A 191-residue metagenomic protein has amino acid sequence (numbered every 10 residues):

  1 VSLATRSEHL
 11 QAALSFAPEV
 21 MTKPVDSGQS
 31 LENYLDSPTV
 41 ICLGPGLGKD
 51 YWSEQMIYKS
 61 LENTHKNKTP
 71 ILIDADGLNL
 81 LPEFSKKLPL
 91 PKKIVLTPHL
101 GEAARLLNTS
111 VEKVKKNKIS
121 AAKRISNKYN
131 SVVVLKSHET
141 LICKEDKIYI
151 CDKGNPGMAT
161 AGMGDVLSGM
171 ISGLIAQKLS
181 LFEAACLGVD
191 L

Functional and structural regions predicted by a protein language model:
S2-K153: Glycine-rich phosphate/dinucleotide-binding loop and adjoining beta-alpha-beta core of small-molecule
A104-L107, T160, L181-A185: Extended hydrophobic-aromatic, low-complexity segments
N108-V111, P156, I171-S172, A176: A broad detector of the eukaryotic-type serine/threonine protein kinase catalytic domain
Y149-G162, E183: Short pre-catalytic strand/loop immediately N-terminal to key active-site residues, enriched for Gly-Thr
S168-L191: Conserved post-catalytic alpha-helical subdomain immediately downstream of the catalytic base and nucleotide-binding
